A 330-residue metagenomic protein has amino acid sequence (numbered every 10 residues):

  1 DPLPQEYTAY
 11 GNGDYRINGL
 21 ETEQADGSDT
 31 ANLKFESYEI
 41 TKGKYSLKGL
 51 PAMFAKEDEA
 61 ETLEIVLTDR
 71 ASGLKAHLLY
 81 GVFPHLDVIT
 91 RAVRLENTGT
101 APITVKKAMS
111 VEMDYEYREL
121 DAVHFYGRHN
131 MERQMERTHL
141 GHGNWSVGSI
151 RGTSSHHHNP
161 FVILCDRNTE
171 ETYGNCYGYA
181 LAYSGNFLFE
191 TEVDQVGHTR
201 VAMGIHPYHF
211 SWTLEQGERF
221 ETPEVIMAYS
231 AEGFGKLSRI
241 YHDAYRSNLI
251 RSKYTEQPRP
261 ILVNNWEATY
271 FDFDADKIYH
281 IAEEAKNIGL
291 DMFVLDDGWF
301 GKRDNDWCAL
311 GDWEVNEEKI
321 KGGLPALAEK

Functional and structural regions predicted by a protein language model:
D1-E192, Y208: Polysaccharide-binding surfaces and accessory modules of carbohydrate-active proteins
F35-S37, W212-A231: Short Pro-Gly-centered flexible turn/kink motifs
F83, A228-P260: Terminal connector regions
I89, T104, E221, I288-G289 (+1 more regions): Short loop/turn motifs at secondary-structure junctions
D194-G197, T269: Primarily single-stranded nucleic-acid-binding OB-fold modules
H198-L214: Short acidic, Pro/Gly- and aromatic-enriched capping/linker segments at domain boundaries
Y254-K330: Aromatic-lined carbohydrate-binding/catalytic grooves of carbohydrate-active enzymes
